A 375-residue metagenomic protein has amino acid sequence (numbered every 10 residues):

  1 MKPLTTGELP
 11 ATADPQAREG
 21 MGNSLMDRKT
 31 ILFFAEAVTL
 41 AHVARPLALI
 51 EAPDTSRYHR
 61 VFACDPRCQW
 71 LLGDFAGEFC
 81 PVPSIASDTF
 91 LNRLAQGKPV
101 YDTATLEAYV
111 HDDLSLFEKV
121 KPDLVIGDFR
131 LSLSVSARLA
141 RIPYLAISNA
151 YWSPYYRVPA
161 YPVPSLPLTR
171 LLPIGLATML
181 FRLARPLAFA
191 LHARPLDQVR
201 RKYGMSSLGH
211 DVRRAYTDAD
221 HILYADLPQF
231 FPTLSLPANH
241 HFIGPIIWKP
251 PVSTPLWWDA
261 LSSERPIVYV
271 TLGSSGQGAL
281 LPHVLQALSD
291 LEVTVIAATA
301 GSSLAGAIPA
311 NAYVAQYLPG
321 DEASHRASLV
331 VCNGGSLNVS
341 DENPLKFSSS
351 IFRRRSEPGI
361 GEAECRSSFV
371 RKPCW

Functional and structural regions predicted by a protein language model:
M1-S24: N-terminal amphipathic/basic-hydrophobic helices that include classical n-h-c signal peptides and signal-anchor
N23-S136, I142-R157, Y161-G175, I296-E342 (+3 more regions): Glycosyltransferase specificity loop/lid
A35, Q96-D102, F117, H192-V199 (+1 more regions): Short, basic, glycine/proline-bearing loop/turn elements
I50-E51, W70, D226-L329: Donor-nucleotide binding loops and adjacent catalytic segments primarily of GT-B fold Leloir glycosyltransferases
P66, F129-L131, P228-Q229, S275-G278 (+1 more regions): Short beta->alpha connector loops
L145-P232: Active-site-proximal region of nucleotide-activated glycan assembly enzymes, centered on histidine/acidic-rich loops
I351-R353: Acidic, Mg2+-coordinating phosphoryl-transfer loop and its flanking beta/alpha structural elements, shared across
